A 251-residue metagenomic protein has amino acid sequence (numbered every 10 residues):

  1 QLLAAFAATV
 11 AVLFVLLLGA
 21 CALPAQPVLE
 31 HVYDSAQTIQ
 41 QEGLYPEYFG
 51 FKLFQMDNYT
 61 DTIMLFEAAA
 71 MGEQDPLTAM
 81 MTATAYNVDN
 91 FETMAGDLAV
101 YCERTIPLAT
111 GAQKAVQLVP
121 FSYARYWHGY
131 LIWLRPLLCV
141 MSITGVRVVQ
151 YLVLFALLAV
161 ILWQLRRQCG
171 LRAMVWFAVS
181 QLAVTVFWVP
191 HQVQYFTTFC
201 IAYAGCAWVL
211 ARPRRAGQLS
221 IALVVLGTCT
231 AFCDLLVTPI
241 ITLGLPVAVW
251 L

Functional and structural regions predicted by a protein language model:
Q1-L23: Start-transfer (signal-anchor) and selected internal transmembrane alpha helices of multi-pass inner/ER membrane
L18-Q41: Alpha-helical transmembrane signal-anchor/signal-peptide segments
Q41-Y123: Interfacial juxtamembrane loops and adjacent helix segments that form the catalytic/substrate-binding surfaces
R125, I132-Q150: Juxtamembrane segments of multi-pass membrane glycosylation machinery that transfer sugars from lipid-linked donors
W127, V179-Q218, F232-I240: Membrane-interface micro-motifs in multi-pass membrane enzymes
Y151-V175: Transmembrane-helix motifs of polytopic, lipid-linked glycan transferases
L165-C169, G205-R215, V247-L251: Structural signal for the C-terminal ends of transmembrane alpha-helices and the immediately following loop
L219-P246, L251: Membrane-interface alpha helices of multi-pass inner-membrane proteins
